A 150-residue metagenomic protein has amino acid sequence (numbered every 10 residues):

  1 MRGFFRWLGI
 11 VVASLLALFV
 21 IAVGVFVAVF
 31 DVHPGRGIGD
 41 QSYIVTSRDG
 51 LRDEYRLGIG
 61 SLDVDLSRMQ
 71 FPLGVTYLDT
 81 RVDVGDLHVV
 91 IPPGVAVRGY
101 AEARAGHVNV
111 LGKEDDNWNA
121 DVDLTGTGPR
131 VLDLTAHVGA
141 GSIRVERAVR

Functional and structural regions predicted by a protein language model:
M1-I10, D31-V32, E146: Cytoplasmic membrane-interface segments at the C-terminal ends of transmembrane helices
M1-R2, A13, A17, L87 (+1 more regions): Intrinsically disordered low-complexity regions specifically enriched for long asparagine
G9-F26: Hydrophobic membrane-insertion alpha-helices, especially the h-region of bacterial N-terminal signal peptides
V23-S42: Hydrophobic alpha-helical transmembrane segments in integral membrane proteins
G37-L57, S61-R150: Short, surface-exposed interaction patches in beta-rich subdomains that mediate adhesion/assembly near membranes
